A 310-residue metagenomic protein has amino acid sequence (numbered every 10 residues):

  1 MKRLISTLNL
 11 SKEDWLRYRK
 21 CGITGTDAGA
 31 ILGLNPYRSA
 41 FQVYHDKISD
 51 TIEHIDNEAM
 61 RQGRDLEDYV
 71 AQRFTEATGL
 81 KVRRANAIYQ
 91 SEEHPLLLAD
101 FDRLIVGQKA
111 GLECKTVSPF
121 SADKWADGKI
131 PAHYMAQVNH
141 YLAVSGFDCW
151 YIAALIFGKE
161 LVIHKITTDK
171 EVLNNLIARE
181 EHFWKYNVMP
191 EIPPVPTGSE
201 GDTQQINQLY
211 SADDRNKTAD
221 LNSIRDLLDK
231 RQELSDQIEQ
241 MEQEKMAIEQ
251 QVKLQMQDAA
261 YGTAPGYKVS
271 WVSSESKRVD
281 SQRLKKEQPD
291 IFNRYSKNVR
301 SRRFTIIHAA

Functional and structural regions predicted by a protein language model:
M1-A310: Accessory terminal regions of nucleic-acid processing enzymes
